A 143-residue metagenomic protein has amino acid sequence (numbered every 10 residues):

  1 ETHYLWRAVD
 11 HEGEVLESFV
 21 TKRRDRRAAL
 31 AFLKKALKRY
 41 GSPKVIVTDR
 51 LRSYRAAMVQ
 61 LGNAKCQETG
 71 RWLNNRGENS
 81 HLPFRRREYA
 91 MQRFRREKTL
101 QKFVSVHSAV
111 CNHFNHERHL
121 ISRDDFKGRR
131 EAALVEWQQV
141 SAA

Functional and structural regions predicted by a protein language model:
E1-Y4: Short, flexible loop/turn motifs enriched in small residues
A8, G13, L33, I46-D49 (+3 more regions): Mobile genetic element proteins and their domesticated derivatives, centered on retroelements and DNA transposons
S18-R39: Active-site beta-loop-alpha junctions of metal-dependent nucleic acid enzymes, especially the RNase H-like/DDE
V20-R23, V47-D49, F94-T99, I121: Conserved, non-catalytic sequence blocks in retroelement Pol enzymes and Pol-derived host proteins
P43-Y54, R71, G77: Acidic/histidine-rich, metal-coordinating catalytic segments
G62-W72: Short hydrophobic/aromatic-enriched beta-strand-loop microsegments
G70-R86, R95-Q101: RNase H-like two-metal-ion nuclease catalytic core shared by retroviral integrases and related mobile-element nucleases
Q101-A143: C-terminal domain-tail junction helix/linker
